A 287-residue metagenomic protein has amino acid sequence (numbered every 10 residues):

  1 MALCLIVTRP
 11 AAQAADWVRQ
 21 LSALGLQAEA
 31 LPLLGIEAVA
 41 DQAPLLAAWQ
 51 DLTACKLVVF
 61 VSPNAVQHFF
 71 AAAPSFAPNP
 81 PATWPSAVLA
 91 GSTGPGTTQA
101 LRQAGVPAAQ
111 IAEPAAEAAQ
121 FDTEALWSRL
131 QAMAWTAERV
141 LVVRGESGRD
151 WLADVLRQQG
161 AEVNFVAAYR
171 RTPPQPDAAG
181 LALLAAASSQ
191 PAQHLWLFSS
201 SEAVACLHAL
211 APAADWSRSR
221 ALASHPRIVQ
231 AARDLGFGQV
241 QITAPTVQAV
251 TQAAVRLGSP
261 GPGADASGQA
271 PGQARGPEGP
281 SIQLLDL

Functional and structural regions predicted by a protein language model:
M1-G268, G276-L287: Conserved beta-alpha
